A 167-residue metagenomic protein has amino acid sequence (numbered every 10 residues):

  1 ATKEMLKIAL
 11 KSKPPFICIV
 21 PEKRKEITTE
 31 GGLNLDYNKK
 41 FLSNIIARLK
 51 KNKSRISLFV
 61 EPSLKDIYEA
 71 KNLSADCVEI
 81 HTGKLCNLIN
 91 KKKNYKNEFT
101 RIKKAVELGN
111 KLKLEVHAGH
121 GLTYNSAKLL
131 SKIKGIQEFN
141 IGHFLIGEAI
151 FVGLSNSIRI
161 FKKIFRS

Functional and structural regions predicted by a protein language model:
A1-K3, E22-R24, E61-S63, H81-L85 (+3 more regions): Active-site beta-loop-alpha junctions enriched in small/polar residues
A1-N38: Glycine/small-residue-rich loop that forms an oxyanion/phosphate-binding "nest" at active or ligand-binding sites
T2-K11, S63-L73, A118, L122-I136: Catalytic cores of alpha/beta
P15-C18, K53-F59, D76-E79, K113-H117 (+1 more regions): Structural preference for beta-strand elements that scaffold enzyme active sites
I19-E26, C77-I89, G135-L154: Glycine-rich phosphate-binding active-site loops on the catalytic face of alpha/beta enzymes
R24, R55-L108, L112: Histidine/lysine/aspartate-rich catalytic loop segments that bind and position anionic ligands
T29-N34, N90-Y95, G147-S167: C-terminal helical cap(s) of enzyme catalytic domains, especially alpha/beta-barrels
L35-S57, N94-H120, F161-S167: Alpha-helix-loop-beta-strand connector modules within alpha/beta enzyme cores
